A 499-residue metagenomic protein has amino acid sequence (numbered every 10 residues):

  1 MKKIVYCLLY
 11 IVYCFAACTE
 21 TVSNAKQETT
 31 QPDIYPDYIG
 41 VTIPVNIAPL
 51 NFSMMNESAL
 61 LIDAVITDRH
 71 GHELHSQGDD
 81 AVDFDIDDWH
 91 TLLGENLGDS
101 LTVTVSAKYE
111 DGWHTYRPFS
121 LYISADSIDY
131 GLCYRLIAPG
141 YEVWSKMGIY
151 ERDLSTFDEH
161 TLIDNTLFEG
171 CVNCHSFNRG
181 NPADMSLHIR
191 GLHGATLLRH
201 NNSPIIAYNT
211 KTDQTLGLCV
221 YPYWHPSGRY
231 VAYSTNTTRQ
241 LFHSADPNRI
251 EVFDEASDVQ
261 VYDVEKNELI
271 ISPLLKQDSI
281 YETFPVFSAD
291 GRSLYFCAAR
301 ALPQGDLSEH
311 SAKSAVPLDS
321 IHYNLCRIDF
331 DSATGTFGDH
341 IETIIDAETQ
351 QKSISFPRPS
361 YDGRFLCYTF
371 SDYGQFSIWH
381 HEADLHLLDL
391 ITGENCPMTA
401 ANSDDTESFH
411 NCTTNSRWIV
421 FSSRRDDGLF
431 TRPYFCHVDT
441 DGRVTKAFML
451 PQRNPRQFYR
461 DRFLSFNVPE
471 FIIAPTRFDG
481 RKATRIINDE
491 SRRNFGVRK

Functional and structural regions predicted by a protein language model:
M1-I4: Positively charged n-region of N-terminal signal peptides that target proteins for export
L8-L9: Short polybasic linear motifs
C18-K499: Sequence signature of WD/YWTD-type beta-propeller architectures
